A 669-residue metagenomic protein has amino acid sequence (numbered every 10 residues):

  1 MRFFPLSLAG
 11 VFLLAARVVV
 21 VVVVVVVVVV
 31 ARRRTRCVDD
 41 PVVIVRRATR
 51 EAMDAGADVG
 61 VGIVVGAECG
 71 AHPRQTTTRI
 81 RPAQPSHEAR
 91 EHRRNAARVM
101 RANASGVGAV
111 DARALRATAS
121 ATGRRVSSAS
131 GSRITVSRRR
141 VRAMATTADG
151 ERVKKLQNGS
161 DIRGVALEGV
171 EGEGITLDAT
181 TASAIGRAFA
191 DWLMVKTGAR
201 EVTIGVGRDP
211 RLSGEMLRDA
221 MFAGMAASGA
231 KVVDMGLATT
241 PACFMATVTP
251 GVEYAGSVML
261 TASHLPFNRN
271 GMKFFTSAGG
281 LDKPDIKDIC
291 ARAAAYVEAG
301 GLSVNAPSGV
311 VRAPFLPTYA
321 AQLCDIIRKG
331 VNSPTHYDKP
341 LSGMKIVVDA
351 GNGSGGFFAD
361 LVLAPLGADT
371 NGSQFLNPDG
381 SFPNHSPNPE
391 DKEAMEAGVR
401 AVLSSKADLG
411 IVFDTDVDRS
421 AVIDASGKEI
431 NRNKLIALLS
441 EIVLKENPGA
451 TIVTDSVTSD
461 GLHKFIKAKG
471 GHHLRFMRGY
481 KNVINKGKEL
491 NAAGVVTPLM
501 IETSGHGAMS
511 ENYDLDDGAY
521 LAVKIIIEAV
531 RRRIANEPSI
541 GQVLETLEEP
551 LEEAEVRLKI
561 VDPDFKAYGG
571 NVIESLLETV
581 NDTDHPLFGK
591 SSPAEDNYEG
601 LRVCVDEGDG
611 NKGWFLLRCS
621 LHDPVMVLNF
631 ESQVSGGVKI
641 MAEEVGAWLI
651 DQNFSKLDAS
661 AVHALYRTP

Functional and structural regions predicted by a protein language model:
R2-A16, A31-R32, C37-A48, A52-G131: N-terminal chloroplast transit peptides
V18-V30: Long, low-complexity Q/N-rich tracts
R33, R47, R116, R124 (+4 more regions): N-terminal plastid-targeting presequences
I134, R138-A223, A227, G309-I346: An N-terminal, well-structured beta->alpha segment
D191, V195, T203-R269, L361-I423: N-terminal small/polar loop signature for handling phosphorylated ligands or for N-terminal nucleophile
A226, M235-T240, K287-A321, D325 (+2 more regions): Proline/glycine-rich low-complexity loops and linkers
G251, N268-S405: Gly/Ser/Thr-enriched, mixed-charge loops and adjacent short helices that form phosphate/oxyanion-binding elements
L409, P448-N629, V634-P669: Phosphate-binding and adjacent anionic-ligand microenvironments
